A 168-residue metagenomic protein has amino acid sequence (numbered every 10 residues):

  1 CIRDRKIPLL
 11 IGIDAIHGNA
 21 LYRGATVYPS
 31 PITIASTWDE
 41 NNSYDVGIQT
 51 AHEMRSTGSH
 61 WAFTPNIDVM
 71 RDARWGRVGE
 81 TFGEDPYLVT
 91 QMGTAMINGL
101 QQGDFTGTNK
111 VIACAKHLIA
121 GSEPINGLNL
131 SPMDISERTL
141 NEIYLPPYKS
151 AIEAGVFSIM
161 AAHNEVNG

Functional and structural regions predicted by a protein language model:
R3-G168: Glycoside hydrolase catalytic-domain context in secreted enzymes
